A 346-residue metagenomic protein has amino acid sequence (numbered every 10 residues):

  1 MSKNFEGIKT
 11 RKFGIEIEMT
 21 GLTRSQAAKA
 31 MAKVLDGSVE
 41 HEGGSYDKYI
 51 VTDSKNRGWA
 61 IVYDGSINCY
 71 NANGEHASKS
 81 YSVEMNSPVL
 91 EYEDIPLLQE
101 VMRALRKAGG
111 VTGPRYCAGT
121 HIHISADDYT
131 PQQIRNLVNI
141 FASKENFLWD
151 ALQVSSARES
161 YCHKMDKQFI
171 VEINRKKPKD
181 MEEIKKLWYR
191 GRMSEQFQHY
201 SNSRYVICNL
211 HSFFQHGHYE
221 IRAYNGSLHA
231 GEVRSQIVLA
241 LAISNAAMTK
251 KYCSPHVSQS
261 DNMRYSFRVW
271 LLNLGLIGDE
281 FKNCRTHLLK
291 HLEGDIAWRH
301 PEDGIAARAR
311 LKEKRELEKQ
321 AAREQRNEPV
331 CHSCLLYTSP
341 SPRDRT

Functional and structural regions predicted by a protein language model:
M1-P114, D127-S333: C-terminal accessory/tail domains of diverse enzymes
Y116-T120, I124: Short, conserved phosphate-binding/catalytic loop or strand-edge motifs used in phosphoryl-/nucleotidyl-transfer
Y337-T346: Conserved small/polar residues in nucleotide/adenosyl-binding loops
